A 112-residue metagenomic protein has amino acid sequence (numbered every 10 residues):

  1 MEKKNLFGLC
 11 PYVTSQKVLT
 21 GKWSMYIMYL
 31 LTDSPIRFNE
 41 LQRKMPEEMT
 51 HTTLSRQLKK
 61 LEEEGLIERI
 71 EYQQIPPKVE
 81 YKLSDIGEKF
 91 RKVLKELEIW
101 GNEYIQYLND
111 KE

Functional and structural regions predicted by a protein language model:
M1-L6, Q16, K44, I105-E112: HhH-family (HhH-GPD) DNA N-glycosylase catalytic core used in base-excision repair
C10-T53, Q74, E80: N-terminal helix-turn-helix DNA-binding core of bacterial DNA-binding proteins
Q57: Residues within the DNA-recognition helix of helix-turn-helix
K60-L61: Basic amphipathic alpha-helical segments that dock to polyanions
G65: Glycine-centered, phosphate/nucleic-acid-interacting loop/turn motifs that mediate DNA/RNA or nucleotide
R69: Short beta-strand "wing" residues that participate in macromolecule-binding interfaces
Q73-L97: Basic, amphipathic "hinge/linker" alpha-helix immediately C-terminal to the N-terminal HTH DNA-binding motif
E88-E112: Amphipathic alpha-helical dimerization/coiled-coil segments that flank or bridge DNA-binding/regulatory modules
